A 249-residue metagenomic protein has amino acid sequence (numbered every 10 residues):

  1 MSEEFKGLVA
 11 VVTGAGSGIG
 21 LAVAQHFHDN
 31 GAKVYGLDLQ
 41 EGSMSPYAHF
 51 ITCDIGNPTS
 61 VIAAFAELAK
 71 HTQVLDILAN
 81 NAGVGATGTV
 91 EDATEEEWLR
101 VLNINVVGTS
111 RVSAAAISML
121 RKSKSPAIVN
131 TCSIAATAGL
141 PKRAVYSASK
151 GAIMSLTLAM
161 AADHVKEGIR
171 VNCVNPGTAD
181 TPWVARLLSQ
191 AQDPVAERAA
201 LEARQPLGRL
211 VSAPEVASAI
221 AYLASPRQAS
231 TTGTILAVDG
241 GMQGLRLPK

Functional and structural regions predicted by a protein language model:
S2, A138, A221, T232-K249: Short C-terminal tail/terminal secondary-structure segment of NAD(P)H-dependent dehydrogenase/reductase domains
G16-S17: Conserved glycine-rich cofactor-binding loop
T89-V90, T94-L102, L201: Substrate-binding pocket helix/loop in short-chain dehydrogenase/reductase
E91, A138-A144, K166-E167, G208 (+1 more regions): Active-site loop immediately N-terminal to the catalytic Tyr-X3-Lys motif of short-chain dehydrogenase/reductase
S113, S149: Active-site helix of classical SDR
S118, A162-K166, A229: Alpha-helical segment proximal to the catalytic Tyr-Lys
S133: Residue(s) in the substrate-gating loop at a strand-loop-helix junction that position the organic substrate next
